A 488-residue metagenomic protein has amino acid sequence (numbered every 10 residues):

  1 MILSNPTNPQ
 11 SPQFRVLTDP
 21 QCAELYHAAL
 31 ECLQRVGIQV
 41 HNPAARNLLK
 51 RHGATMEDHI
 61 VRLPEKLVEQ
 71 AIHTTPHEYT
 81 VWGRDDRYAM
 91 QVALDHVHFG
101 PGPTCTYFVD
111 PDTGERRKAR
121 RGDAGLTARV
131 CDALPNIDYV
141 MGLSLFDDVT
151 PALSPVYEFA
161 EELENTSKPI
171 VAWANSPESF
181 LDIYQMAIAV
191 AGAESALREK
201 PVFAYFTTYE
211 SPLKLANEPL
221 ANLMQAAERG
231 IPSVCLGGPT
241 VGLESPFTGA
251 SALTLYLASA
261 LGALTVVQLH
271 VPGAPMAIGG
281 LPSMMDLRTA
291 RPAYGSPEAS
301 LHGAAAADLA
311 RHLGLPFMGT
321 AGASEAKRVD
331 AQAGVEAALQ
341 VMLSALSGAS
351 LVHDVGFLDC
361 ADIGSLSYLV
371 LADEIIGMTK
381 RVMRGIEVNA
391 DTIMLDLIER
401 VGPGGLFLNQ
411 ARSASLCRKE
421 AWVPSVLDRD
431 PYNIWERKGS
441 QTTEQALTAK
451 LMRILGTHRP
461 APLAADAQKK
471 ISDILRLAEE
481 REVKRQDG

Functional and structural regions predicted by a protein language model:
I2-L3, C22, Q91-T113, H312-S324: N-terminal small/glycine-rich loop or linker at the start of catalytic domains across soluble metabolic enzymes
I2-S4, R15-A28, V36, H41-L48 (+1 more regions): Catalytic-core signal marking the mid-to-C-terminal active-site face
Q10-F14, T289-Y294, G322-V329, G356-Y368: Short beta-alpha connecting loops at secondary-structure transitions that line or flank enzyme active sites
L25-A28, C32-Q39, H52, A71-E78 (+13 more regions): Change "in soluble alpha/beta enzymes" to "in soluble alpha/beta proteins
Q39-R46, E57-I60, D138, L197-E199 (+7 more regions): Flexible, glycine/charged-enriched surface loops at secondary-structure junctions
A44-G114: Glycine-rich, N-terminal phosphate-binding loop and its surrounding beta-alpha-beta segment
A119-L346, S350: Helix-rich catalytic cores of soluble enzyme domains
P282, H302-E325, S350-F357, G364-S365 (+3 more regions): A glycine- and small/hydrophobic-rich beta-loop-beta segment that serves as a flexible "lid/hinge" or phosphate-binding
